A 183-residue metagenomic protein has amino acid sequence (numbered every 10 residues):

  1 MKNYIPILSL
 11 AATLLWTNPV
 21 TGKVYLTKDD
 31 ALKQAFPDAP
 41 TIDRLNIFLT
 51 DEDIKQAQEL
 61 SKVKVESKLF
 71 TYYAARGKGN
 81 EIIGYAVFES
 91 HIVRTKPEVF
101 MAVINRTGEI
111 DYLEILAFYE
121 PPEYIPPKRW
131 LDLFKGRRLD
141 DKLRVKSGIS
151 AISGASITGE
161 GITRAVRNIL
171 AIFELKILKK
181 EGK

Functional and structural regions predicted by a protein language model:
K2-V99, R106-K183: Intrinsically disordered terminal and processing segments
